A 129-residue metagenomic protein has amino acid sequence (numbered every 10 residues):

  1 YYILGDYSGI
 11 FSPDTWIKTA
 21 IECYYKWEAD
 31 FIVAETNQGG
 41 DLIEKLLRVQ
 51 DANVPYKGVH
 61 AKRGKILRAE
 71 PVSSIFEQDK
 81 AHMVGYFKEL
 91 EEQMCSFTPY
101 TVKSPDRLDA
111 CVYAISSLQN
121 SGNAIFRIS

Functional and structural regions predicted by a protein language model:
Y1-V59, A81-S129: RNase H-like, metal-dependent nuclease domains and their acidic two-metal-ion catalytic environment used
N53-I75: Conserved beta-strand -> loop -> alpha-helix junction used to position metal-binding or nucleic-acid-contacting
